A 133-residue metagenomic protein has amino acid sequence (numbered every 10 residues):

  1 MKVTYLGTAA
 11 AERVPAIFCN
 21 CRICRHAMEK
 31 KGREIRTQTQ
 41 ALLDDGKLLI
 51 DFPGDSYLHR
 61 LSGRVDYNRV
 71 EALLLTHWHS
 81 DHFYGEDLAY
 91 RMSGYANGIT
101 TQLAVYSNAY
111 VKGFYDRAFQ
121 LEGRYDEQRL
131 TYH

Functional and structural regions predicted by a protein language model:
M1-T4: Extreme N-terminal starter segment of soluble prokaryotic enzymes
L6-R13: Short polar catalytic/cofactor-binding loops
T8, F52-P53, A109: Fold-independent oxyanion-binding glycine-rich loops and adjacent beta-strand/coil segments at enzyme active sites
A11, D81, V111-G113: Surface-exposed, flexible loop/turn segments at secondary-structure boundaries
V14-L74, W78, G85-A96: Pre-active-site segment of Zn-dependent metallo-hydrolases
H59, H82, F114-R117: Phosphate- and divalent-cation-binding pockets in alpha/beta enzyme and binding domains that engage nucleotide-derived
G98-H133: Metallo-beta-lactamase
